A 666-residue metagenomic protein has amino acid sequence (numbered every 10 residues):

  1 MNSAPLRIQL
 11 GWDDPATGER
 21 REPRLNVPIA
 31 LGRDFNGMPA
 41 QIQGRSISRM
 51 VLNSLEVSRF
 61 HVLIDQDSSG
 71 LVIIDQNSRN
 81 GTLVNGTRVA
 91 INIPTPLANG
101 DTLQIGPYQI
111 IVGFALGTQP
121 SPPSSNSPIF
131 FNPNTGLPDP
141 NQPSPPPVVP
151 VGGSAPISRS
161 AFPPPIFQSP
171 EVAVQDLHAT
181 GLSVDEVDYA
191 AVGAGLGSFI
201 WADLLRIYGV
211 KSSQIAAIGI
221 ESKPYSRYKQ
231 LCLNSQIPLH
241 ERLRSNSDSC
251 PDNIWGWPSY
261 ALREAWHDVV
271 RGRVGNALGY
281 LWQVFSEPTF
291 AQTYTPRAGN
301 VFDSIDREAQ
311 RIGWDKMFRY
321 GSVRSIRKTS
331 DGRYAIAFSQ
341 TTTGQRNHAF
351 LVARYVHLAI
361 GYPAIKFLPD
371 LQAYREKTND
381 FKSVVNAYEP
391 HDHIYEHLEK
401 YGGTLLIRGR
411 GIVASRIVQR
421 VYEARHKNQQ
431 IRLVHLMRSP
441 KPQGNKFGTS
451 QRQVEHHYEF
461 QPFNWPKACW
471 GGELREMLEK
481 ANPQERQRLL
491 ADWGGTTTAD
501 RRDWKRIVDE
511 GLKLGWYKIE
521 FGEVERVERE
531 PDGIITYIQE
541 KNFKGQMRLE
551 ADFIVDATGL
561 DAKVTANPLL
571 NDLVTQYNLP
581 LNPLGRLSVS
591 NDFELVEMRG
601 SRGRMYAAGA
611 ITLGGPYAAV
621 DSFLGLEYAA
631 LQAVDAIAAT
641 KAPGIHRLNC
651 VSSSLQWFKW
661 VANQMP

Functional and structural regions predicted by a protein language model:
M1-L55, D65-D67, L116-N132: Intrinsically disordered, low-complexity acidic Ser/Thr-rich regulatory segments
R24-L25, Q66-S68, F114, K328 (+2 more regions): Generic beta-strand structural signal
R24-P107: Forkhead-associated
N99-P123: Intrinsically disordered, low-complexity glycine/proline-rich and charged
N132-S222, E287-I412, R416-P666: Flavin (primarily FAD) cofactor-binding/catalytic cores of flavoenzymes
I220-S259, P442-P462: Conserved N-terminal glycine-rich FAD pyrophosphate-binding loop of Rossmann-like flavoproteins
L243-P288, P466-Q484: Flavin (FAD/FMN) cofactor-binding and adjacent substrate-gating region of FAD-dependent oxidoreductase domains
